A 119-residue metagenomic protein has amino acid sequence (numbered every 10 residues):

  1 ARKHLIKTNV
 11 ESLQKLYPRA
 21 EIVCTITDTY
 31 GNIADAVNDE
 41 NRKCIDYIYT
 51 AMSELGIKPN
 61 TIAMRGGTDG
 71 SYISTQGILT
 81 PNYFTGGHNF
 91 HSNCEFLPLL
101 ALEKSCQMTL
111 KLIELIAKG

Functional and structural regions predicted by a protein language model:
A1-G119: Metal-dependent amide/peptide-bond hydrolase catalytic core, centered on the "pita-bread" metallohydrolase fold
